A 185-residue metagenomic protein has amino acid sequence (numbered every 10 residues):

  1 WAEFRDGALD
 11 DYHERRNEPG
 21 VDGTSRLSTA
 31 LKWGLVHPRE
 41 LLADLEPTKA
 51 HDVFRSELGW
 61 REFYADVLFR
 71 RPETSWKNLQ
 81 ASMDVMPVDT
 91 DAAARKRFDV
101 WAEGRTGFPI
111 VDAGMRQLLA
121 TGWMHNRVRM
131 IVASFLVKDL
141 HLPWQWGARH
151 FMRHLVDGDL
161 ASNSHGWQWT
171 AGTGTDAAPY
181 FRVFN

Functional and structural regions predicted by a protein language model:
W1-V85: Glycine/tryptophan-enriched, flexible segments
R26, L41-D44, F54, F63 (+3 more regions): Short, hydrophobic/aromatic alpha-helical segments in well-folded domains
E46, F63, L68, P72 (+6 more regions): Hydrophobic alpha-helix feature that most strongly marks membrane-spanning transmembrane helices and their immediate
A50, R116, S162-G166: Trp/Phe/Arg-rich N-terminal binding region typifying the photolyase-homology
A65, D99-L142: C-terminal substrate/ligand-recognition segments
F69-A81, R129, L142-F151, N163-G166: Short acidic alpha-helical/loop segments enriched in Asp/Glu that coordinate divalent cations
E73-D112: Flexible internal linker/loop segments at domain or repeat junctions
S82-D91, A102, F151-N185: C-terminal, helix-dominated tail/subdomain
